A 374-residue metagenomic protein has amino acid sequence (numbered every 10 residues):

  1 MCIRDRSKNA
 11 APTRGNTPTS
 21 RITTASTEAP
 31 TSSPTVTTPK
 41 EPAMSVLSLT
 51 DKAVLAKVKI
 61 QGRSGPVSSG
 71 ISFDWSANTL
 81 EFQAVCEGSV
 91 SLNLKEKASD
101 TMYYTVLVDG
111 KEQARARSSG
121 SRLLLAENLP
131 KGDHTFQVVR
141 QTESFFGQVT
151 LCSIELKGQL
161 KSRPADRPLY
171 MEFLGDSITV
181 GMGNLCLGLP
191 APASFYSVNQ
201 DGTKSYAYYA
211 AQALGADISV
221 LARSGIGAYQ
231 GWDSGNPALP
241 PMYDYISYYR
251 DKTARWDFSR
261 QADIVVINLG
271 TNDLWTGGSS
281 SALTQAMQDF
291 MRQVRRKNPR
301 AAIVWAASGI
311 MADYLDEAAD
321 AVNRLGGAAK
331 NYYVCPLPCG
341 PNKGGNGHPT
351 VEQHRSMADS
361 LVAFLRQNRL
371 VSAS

Functional and structural regions predicted by a protein language model:
M1-R4, K8-L174, I178-G202, A373-S374: N-terminal secretory targeting modules
W75-A77, S119, L189-T284, G309-L315 (+1 more regions): Conserved SGNH/GDSL esterase-like catalytic core that processes O-acyl groups on lipids and polysaccharides
E112-A114, L125, L129-Q137, D201-G202 (+6 more regions): Extracytoplasmic/cell-surface-exposed regions of Actinobacterial cell-envelope-associated and secreted proteins
Y170, D217, A302: Residues at the starts of beta-strands that form the adenosine-phosphate
F173, I218-V220, N331-P336: Conserved beta-strand scaffold positions in the cores of enzyme catalytic domains, especially in NTP/NDP-utilizing
G175, G181-G183, G225, G270 (+1 more regions): Glycine-centered flexibility sites
Y243-S374: Alpha-helical cap/lid subdomain in secreted, periplasmic, or secretory-pathway luminal O-acyl-processing enzymes
